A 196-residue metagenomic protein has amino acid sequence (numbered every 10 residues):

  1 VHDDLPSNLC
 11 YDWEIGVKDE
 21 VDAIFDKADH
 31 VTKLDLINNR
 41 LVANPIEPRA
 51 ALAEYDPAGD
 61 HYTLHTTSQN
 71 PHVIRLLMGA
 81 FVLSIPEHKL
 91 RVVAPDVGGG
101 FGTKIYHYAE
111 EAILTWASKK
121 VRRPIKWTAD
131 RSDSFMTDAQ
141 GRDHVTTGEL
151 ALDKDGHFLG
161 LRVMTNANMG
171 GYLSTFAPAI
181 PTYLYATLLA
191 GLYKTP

Functional and structural regions predicted by a protein language model:
V1-P196: Structural alpha/beta core scaffold segments of enzyme domains
